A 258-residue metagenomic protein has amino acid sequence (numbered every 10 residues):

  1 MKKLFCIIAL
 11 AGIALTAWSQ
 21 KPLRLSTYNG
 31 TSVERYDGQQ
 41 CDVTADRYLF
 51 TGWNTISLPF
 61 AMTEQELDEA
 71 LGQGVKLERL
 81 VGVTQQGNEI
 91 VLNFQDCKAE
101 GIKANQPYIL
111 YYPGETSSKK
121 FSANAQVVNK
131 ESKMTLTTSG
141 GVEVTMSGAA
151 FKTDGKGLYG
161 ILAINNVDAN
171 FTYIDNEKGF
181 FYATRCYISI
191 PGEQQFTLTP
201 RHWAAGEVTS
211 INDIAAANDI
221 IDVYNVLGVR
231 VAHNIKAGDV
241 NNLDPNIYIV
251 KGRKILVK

Functional and structural regions predicted by a protein language model:
K2-I8: Sec-dependent signal peptide recognition, specifically the positively charged N-region followed immediately by
I8-W18: Hydrophobic h-region of N-terminal signal peptides that target proteins for export in Gram-negative bacteria
A14, E64, D239-V240: Generic secondary-structure boundary signal with a strong preference for alpha-helix termini
Q20-L71, Q95-I211, L256-K258: A short, polar beta-strand/turn micro-motif
E64-Q85: Solvent-exposed beta-hairpin/edge-strand motifs
V81-T84, E207-K258: C-terminal outer-membrane/trafficking sorting elements
I90-F94: Eukaryotic membrane transport/trafficking proteins
